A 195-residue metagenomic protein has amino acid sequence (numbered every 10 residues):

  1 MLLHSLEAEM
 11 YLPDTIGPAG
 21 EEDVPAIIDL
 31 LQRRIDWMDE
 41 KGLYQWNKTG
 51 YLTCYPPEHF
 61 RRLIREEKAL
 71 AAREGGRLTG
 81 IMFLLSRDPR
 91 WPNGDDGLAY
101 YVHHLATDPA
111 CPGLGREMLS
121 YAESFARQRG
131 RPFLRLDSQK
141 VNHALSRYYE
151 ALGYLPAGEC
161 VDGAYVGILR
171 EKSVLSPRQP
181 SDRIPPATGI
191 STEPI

Functional and structural regions predicted by a protein language model:
M1-P25, P177-I195: Conserved N-terminal entry element of GNAT/NAT acetyltransferase domains
I35-H59: Conserved GNAT-fold acetyl-CoA-binding loop/helix
Y55-A71: A short helix-loop-beta-strand connector motif used in the catalytic cores of GNAT acetyltransferases and, in some
A71, R77-R87, Y101, A106: Conserved beta-strand in the GNAT
H103-G113, Q139: A short, internal acetyl-CoA/4′-phosphopantetheine-binding micro-motif in the GNAT/acyltransferase core
P112-S124, R147-A151: Conserved acetyl-CoA-binding loop-helix of GNAT-fold acetyltransferases
A126-S138: Conserved GNAT acetyl-CoA-binding A-motif
L136-S146, D162-Y165: Conserved beta-strand-loop-alpha-helix junction that forms the acyl-donor binding cleft
